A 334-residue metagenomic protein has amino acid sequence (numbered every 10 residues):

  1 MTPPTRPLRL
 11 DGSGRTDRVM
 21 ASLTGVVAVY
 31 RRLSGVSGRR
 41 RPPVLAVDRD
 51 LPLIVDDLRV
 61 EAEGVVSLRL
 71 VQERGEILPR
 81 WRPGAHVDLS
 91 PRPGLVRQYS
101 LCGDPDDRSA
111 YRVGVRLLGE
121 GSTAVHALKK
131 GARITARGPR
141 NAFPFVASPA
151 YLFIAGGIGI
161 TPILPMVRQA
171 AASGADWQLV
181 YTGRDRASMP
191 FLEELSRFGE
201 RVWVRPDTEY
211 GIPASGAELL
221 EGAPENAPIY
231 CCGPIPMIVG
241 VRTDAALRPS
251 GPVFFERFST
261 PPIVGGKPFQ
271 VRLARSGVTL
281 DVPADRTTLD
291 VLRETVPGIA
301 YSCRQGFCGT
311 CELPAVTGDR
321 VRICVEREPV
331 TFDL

Functional and structural regions predicted by a protein language model:
M1-V47, D333: Iron-sulfur (Fe-S) cluster-binding modules
P3-G14, E120-G277, D281-A284: FNR/FR-type flavoprotein reductase catalytic core
R39-R133, R137-R140, V146, A150-Y151 (+1 more regions): Ferredoxin-reductase
P83-G84, I263-Q270, F307-G309: A short, compositionally biased
V87, F269-A274, C311-A315: Short polybasic amphipathic segments
V87, R286-T295: Short amphipathic, charge-patterned alpha-helical segments
P162, R293-V330: Local cysteine-cluster metal-coordination motifs and their immediate loop/turn environment, predominantly Fe-S cluster
